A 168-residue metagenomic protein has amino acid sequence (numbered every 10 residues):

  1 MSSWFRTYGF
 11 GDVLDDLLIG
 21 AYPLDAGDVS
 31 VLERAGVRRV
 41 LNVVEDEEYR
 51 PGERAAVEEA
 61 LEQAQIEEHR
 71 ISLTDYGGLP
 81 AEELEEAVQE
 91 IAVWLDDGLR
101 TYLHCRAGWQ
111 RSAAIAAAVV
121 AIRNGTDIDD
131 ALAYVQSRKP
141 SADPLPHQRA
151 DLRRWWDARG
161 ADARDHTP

Functional and structural regions predicted by a protein language model:
M1-Y102, A107, I115-P168: Cys-dependent protein tyrosine phosphatase-like superfamily
R111: Conserved SAM/SAH-binding loop-helix junction of Class I S-adenosyl-L-methionine-dependent methyltransferases
